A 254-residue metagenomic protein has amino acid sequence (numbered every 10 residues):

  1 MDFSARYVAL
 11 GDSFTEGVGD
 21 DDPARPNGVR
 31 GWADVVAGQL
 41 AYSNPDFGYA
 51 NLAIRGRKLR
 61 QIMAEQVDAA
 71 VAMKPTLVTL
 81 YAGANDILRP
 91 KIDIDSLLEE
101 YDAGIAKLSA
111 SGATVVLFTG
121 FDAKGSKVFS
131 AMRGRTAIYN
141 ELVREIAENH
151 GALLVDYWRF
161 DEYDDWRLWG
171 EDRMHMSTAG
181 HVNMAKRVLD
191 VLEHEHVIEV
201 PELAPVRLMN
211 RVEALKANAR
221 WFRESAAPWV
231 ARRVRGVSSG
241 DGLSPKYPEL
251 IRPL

Functional and structural regions predicted by a protein language model:
M1-F3, N149, D172-H175, A179-L254: Conserved catalytic region of serine esterases and O-acyltransferases that act on ester linkages in lipids
M1-R55, V67-K74: Serine-esterase "nucleophile elbow" of acetyl-processing enzymes
E16-D22, P45, L59-S96, A123: Oxyanion-hole/transition-state-stabilizing segment in secreted/luminal serine hydrolases and related acyltransferases
D21-N27, I92-D95, S130-R133, G170-E171: Short glycine-enriched, charge-decorated loop/helix-capping segments at active-site entrances that position
R30, K91-D102, R133, A137 (+3 more regions): Non-membrane alpha-helical structural segments and their capping/turn regions in soluble enzymes
Y81, N85, K107-A137, W158-D164: Active-site segments of SGNH/GDSL-like serine hydrolases that catalyze O-acetyl group transfer/hydrolysis on lipids
D95-F118, L142, I146, H150: Charged, glycine-enriched surface loops/patches that mediate electrostatic binding to polyanionic ligands
G125-W158, T178-H181: Substrate-gating cap/lid alpha-helix
